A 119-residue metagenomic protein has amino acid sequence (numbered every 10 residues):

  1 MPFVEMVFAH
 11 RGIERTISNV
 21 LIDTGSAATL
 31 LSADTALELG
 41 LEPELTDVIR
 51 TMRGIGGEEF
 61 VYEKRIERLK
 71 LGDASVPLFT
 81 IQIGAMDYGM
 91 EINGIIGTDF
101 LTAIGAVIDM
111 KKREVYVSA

Functional and structural regions predicted by a protein language model:
M1-A119: Pepsin/retropepsin-fold aspartyl endopeptidases
